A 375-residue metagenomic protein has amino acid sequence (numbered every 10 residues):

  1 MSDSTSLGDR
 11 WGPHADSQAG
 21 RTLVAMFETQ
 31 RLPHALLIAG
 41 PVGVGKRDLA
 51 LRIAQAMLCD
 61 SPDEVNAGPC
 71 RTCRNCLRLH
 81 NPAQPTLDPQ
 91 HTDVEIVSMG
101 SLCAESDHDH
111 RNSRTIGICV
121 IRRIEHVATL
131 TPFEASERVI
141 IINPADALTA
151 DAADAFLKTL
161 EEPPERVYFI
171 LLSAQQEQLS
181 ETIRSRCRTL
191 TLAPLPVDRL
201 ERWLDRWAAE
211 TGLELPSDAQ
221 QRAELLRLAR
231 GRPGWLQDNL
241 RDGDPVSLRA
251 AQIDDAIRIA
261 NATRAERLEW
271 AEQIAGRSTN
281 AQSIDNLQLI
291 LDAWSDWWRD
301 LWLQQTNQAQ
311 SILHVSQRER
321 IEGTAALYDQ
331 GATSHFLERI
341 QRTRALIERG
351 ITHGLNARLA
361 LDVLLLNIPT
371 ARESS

Functional and structural regions predicted by a protein language model:
M1-A56, D60, E64, R78 (+4 more regions): Charged, glycine-rich active-site and insertion segments that engage polyanionic ligands
M1-D151, A325: Clamp-loader machinery-focused feature within the broader ASCE/P-loop NTPase space
D88-Q90, P163, I183: Short, structurally constrained coil/turn elements that cap an alpha-helix or connect an alpha-helix to the following
A135-V139, P164-I170: Loop/turn-to-beta-strand initiation segments
A150-D154, I284: Conserved strand-to-helix beginnings and helix N-cap segments that scaffold or border functional pockets
D154-Y168: Conserved catalytic/switch belt of AAA+ P-loop NTPases
